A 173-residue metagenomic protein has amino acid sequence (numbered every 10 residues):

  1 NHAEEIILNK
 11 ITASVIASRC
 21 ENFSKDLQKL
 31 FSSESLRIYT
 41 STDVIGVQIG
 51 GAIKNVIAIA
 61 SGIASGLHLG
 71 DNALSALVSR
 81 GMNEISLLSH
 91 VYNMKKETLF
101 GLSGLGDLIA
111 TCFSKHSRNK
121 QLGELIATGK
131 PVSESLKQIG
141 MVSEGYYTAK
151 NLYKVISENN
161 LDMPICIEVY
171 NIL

Functional and structural regions predicted by a protein language model:
N1-L8, L27: Rossmann-like NAD(P)(H) cofactor-binding subdomain of soluble oxidoreductases
E5-I7, Q48-G51, I109: Short, solvent-exposed polar/charged micro-motifs at secondary-structure junctions
N9-K10, G129: Short loop/turn hinge sites at secondary-structure boundaries
I11-T98: Internal alpha-helical scaffold of NAD(P)-dependent oxidoreductase catalytic cores
K54, S61-S65, H90-F100, G104-L173: NAD(P)-dependent Rossmann-like dehydrogenase/reductase catalytic/cofactor-binding core
